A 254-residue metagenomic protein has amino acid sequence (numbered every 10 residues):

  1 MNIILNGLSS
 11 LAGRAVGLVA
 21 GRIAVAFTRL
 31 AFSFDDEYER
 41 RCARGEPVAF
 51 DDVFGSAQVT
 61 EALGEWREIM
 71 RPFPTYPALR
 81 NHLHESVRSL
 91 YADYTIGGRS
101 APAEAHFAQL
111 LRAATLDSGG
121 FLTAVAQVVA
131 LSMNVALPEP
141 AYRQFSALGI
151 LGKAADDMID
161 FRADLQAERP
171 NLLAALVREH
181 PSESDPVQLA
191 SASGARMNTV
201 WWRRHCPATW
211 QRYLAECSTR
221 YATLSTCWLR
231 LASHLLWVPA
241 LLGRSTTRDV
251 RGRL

Functional and structural regions predicted by a protein language model:
M1-C42: Long, hydrophobic/aromatic-enriched structural stretches that serve as scaffold segments
M1-L5, A20-G21, L30, S56-L165 (+2 more regions): All-alpha helical catalytic cores of prenyl diphosphate-utilizing isoprenoid enzymes
G7-L8, F32-A57, A126-V135, F145-W201: Acidic, Mg2+-coordinating active-site segments of isoprenoid diphosphate-utilizing enzymes
L11-G17, E46-P47, M70, S100-A108 (+1 more regions): Short, charged, low-complexity loops and linkers
R80-V87, R169-E183, C206-W210: A broadly tuned preference for mixed-charge, low-complexity surface segments
S191, T247-L254: Long, compositionally biased intrinsically disordered regions
S191-L236: C-terminal structured domain segments
